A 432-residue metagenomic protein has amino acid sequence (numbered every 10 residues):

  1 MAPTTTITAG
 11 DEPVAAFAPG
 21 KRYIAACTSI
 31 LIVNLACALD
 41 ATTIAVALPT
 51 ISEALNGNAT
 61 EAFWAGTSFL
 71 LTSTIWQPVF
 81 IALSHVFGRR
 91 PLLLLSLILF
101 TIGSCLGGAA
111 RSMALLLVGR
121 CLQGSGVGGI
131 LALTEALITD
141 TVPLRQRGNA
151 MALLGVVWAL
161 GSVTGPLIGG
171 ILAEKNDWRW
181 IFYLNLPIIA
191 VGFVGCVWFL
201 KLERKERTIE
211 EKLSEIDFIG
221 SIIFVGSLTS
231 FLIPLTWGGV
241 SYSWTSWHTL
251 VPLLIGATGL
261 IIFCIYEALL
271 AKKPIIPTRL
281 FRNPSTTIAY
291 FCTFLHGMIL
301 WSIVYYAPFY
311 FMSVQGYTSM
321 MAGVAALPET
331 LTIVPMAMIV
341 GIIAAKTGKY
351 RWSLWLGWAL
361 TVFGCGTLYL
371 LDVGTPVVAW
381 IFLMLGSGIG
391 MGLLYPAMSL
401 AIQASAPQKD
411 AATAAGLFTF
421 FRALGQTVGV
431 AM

Functional and structural regions predicted by a protein language model:
M1-L39, E53: Cytosolic juxtamembrane N-terminal segment immediately preceding the first transmembrane helix of multi-pass
Y23, A109-R120, D177, L370-M384: Helix-loop junctions at membrane interfaces in 12-TM secondary transporters
C27-I32, A36-P49, N56, T60-T72 (+2 more regions): Transmembrane core module of solute transporters
V33, L93-L99, G103, G119 (+10 more regions): Residue-level signature of the transmembrane alpha-helical cores of Major Facilitator Superfamily-type secondary
N34, G66, L70, L97 (+6 more regions): Small-residue-rich transmembrane alpha-helices and their cytosolic helix-loop interfaces in multi-pass secondary
A38, T42, G108, G124-A132 (+5 more regions): Small-residue-rich segments within alpha-helical transmembrane domains of MFS-like 12-TM solute carriers
Q77-I219: Helix-loop-helix hairpins in multi-pass membrane proteins, especially solute transporters
N176-F291, I299: Hydrophobic transmembrane-helix bundles of small-molecule transporters
